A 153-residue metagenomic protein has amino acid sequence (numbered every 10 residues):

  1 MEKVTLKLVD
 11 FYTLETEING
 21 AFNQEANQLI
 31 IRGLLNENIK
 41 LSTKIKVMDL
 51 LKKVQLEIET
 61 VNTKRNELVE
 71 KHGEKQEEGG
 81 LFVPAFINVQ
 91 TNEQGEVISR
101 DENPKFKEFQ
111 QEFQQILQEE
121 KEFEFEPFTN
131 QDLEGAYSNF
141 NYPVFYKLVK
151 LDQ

Functional and structural regions predicted by a protein language model:
K7-V69: N-terminal interaction modules that seed assembly of large macromolecular complexes
I58-Q153: Low-complexity intrinsically disordered segments
